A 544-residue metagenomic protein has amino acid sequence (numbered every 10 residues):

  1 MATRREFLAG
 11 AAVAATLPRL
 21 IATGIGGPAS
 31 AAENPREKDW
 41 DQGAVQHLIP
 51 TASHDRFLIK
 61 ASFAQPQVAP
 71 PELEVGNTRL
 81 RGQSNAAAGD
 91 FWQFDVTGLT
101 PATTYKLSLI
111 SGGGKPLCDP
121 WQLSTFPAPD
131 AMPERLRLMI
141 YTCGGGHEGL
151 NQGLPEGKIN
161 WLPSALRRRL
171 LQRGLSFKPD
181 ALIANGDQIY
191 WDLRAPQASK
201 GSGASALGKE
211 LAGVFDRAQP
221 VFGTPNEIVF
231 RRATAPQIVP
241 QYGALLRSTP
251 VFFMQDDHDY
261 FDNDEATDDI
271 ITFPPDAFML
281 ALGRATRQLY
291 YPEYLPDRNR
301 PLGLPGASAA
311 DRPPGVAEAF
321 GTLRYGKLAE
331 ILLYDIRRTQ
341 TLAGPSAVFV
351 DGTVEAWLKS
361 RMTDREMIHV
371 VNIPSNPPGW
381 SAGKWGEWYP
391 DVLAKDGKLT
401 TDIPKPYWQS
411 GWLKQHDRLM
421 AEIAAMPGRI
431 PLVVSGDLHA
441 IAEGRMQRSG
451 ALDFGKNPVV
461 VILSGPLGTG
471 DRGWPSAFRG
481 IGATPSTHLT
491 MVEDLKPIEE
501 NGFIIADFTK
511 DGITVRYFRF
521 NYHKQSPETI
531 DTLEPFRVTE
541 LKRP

Functional and structural regions predicted by a protein language model:
M1-A2: Secretory targeting signals
R5-E6, L20, L107, N376: Hydrophobic alpha-helical segments, especially transmembrane helices and their immediate juxtamembrane helical caps
E6-P28, A102: N-terminal export signals
E33-P544: Metal-dependent phosphoester/phosphodiester hydrolase catalytic core
